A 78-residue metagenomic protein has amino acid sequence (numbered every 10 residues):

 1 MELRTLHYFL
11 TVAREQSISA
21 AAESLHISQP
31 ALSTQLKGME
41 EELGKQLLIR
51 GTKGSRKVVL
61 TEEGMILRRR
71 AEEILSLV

Functional and structural regions predicted by a protein language model:
E2-T5, Q29, G64: The N-cap/first-turn positions of alpha helices within or immediately adjacent to helix-turn-helix DNA-binding domains
R4, F9, E40-L43: Short, basic/aromatic recognition patches that contact phosphate-bearing ligands
Y8-V12, L67: Short alpha-helical "packing" element that flanks the helix-turn-helix/winged-helix DNA-binding module
V12-S28: Short helix-boundary/capping micro-motifs
E15, S24, K37-Q46: Residue cluster at the C-terminal edge of the helix-turn-helix DNA-binding motif
E40-L60: A short LG(V/I)-centered, amphipathic sequence patch enriched for acidic residue(s) preceding the LG motif
E42-L43, G54, L67-V78: Alpha-helical linker/hinge and terminal dimerization helices associated with HTH transcriptional regulators
